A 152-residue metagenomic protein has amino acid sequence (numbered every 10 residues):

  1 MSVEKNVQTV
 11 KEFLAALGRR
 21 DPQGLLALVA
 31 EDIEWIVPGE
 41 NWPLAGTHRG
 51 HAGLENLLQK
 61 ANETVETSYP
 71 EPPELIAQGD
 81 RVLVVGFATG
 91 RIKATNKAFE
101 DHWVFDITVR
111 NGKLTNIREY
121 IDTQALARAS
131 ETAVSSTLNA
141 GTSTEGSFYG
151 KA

Functional and structural regions predicted by a protein language model:
M1-E4, Q8, A45, R49-A52 (+1 more regions): Residues at secondary-structure transition points
S2, Q59-A152: A beta-strand edge to alpha-helix "cap/lid" segment located at domain peripheries
S2-D32, T64: Short acidic-aromatic low-complexity motifs
V10, G39-W42, I92: Residue-level detector of alpha-helix boundaries and kinks
V10-F13, G24-L26, I33, L54 (+3 more regions): Hydrophobic pocket/interface hotspot
Q23, A30-G79: A solvent-exposed, acidic/Ser-Thr-rich amphipathic alpha-helical stretch
